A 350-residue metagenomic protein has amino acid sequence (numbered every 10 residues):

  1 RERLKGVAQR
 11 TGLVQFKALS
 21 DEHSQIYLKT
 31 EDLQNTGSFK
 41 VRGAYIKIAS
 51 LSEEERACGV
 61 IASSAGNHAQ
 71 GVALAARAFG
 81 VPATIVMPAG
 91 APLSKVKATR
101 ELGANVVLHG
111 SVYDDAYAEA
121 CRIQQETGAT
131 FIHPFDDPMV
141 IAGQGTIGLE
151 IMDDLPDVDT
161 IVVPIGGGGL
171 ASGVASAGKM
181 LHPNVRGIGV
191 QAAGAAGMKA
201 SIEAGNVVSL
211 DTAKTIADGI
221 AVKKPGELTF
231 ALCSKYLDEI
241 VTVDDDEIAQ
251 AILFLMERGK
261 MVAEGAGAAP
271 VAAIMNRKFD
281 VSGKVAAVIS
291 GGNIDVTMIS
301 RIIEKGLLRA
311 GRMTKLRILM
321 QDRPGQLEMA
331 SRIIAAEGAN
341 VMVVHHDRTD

Functional and structural regions predicted by a protein language model:
R1-D350: PLP-dependent amino-acid enzyme catalytic core
